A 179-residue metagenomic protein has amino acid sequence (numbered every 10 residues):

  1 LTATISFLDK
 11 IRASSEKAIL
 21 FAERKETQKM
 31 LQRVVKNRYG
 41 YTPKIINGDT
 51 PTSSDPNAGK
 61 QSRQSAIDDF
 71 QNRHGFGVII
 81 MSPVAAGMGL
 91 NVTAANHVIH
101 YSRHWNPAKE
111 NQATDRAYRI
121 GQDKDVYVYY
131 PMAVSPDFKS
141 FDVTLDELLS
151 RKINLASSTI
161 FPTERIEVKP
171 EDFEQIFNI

Functional and structural regions predicted by a protein language model:
L1-V34: Conserved helicase/translocase motor-coupling segment
T2, K29, R33, L90 (+3 more regions): Alpha-helical elements of the RecA-like P-loop NTPase motor core of helicases
T4, L20, I80, V98 (+2 more regions): Hydrophobic, well-ordered secondary-structure elements that form the walls of internal hydrophobic environments
K10-A13, D69-H74, L90-V92: Conserved catalytic network of the ASCE P-loop NTPase/AAA+ motor domain
I19-F21, K29-Q32, Y39-A86: Conserved helicase ATPase core of P-loop NTP-dependent helicases/translocases
N47-D49, Y101-H104: Short beta->alpha connector loops at strand-helix junctions that form conserved, small/polar/Pro-enriched
L90-R103, V126-P131: A short beta-strand element within the Helicase C-terminal
W105-I179: A conserved SF2-helicase RecA2
